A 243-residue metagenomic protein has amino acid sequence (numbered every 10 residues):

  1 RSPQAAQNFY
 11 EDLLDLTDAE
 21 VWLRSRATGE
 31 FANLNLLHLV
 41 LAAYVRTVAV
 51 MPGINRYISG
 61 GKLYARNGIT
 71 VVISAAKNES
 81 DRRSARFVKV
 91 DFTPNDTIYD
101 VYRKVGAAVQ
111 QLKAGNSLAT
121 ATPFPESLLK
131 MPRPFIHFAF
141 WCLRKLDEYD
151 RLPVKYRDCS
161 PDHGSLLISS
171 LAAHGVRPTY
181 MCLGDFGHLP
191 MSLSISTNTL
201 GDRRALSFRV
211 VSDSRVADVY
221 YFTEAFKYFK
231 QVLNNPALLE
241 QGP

Functional and structural regions predicted by a protein language model:
R1-P243: C-terminal catalytic/motor cores of large multi-domain enzyme assemblies
